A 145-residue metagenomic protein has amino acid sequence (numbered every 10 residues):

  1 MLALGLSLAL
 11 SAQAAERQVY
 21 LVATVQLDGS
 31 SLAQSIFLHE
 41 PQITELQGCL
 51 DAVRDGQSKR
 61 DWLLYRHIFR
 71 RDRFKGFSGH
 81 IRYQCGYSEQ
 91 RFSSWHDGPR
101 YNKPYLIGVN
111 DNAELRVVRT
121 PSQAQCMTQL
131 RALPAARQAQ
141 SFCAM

Functional and structural regions predicted by a protein language model:
M1-A9: Bacterial N-terminal signal peptides
A14-M145: Mitochondrial intermembrane space
